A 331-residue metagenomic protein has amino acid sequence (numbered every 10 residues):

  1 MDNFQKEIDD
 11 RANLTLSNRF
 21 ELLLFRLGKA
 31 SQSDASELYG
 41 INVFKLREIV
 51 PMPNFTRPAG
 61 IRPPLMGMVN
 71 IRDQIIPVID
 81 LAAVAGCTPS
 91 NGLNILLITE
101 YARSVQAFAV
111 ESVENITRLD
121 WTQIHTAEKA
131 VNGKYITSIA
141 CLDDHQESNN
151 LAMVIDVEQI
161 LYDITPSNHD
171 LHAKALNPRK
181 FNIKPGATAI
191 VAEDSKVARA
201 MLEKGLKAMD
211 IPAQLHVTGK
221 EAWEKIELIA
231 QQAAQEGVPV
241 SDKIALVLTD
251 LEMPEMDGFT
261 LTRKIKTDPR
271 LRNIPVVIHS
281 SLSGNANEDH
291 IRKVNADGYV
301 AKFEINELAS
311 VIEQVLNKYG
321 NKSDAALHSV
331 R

Functional and structural regions predicted by a protein language model:
M1-E221, K225-V238, D242-A245, L251-T260 (+3 more regions): An acidic, low-aromatic, low-complexity terminal/linker signal
